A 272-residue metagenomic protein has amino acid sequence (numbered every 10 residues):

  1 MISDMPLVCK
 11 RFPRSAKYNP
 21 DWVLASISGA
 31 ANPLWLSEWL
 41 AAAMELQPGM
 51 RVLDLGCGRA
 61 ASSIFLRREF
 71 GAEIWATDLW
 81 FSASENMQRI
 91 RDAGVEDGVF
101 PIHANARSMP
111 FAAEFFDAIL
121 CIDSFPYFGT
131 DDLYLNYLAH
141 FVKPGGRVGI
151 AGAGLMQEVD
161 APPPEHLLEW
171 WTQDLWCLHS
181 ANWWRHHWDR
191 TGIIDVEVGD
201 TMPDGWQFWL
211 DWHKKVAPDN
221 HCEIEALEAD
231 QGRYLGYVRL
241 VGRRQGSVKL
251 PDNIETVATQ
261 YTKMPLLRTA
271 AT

Functional and structural regions predicted by a protein language model:
A31-P48: Conserved alpha-helix/loop element of class I SAM-dependent methyltransferases that forms part of the SAM/SAH-binding
L53, R59-S108: Class I SAM-dependent methyltransferase SAM/SAH-binding core
R107-I119: A short acidic, Gly/Pro-enriched loop at the edge of an enzyme's catalytic core that lines a small-molecule cofactor
D132-R147: A short glycine-rich, Lys/Arg-flanked "PGG" loop and its adjoining helix->strand segment in the class I
A153-L175: Short, glycine-/aromatic-enriched active-site segment of Class I SAM-dependent methyltransferases
W176-G192: Short alpha-helix
I194-N220: Conserved catalytic loop of SAM-dependent methyltransferase domains
I224-T272: C-terminal lobe and adjacent flexible extensions of AdoMet/dcAdoMet transferase-like proteins
